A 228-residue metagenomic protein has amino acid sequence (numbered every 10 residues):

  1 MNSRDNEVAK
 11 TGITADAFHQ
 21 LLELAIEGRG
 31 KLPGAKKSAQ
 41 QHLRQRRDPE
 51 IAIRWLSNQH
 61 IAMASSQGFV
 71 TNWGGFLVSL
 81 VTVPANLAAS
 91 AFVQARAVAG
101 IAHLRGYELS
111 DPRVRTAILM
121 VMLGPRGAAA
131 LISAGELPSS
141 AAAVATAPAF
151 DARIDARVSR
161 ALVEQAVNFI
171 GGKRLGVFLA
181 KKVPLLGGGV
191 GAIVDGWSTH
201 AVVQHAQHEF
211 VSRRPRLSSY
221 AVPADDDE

Functional and structural regions predicted by a protein language model:
M1-V70, R96-E228: Terminal, membrane-proximal amphipathic helices and intrinsically disordered targeting/regulatory segments
Q67-A88, L185-G189: Conserved phosphate/anionic-ligand binding catalytic regions in large, soluble enzymes, centered on
A88-A97: Structural signature of FAD isoalloxazine-binding scaffolds in flavoprotein oxidoreductases
